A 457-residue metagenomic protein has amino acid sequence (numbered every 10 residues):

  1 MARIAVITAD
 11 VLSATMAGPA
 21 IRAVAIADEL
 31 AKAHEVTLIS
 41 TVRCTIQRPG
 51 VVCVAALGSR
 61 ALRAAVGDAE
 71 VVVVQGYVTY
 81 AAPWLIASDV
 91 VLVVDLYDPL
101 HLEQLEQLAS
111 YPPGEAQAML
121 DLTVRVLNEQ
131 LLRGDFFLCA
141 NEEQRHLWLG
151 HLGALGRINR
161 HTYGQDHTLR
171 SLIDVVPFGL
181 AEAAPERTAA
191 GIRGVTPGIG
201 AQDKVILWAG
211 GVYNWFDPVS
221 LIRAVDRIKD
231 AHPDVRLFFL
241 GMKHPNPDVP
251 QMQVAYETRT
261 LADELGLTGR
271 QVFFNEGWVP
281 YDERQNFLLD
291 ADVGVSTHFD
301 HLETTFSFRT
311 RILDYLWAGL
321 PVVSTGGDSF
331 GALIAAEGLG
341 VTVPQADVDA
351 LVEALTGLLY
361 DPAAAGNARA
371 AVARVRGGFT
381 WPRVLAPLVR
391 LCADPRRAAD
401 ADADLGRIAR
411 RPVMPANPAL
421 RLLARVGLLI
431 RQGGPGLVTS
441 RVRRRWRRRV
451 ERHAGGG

Functional and structural regions predicted by a protein language model:
M1-T45, G67, R227-D230, V438-T439 (+1 more regions): N-terminal subdomain of nucleotide-sugar transferases
A5-T8, L180-A184, G191-F216, L221-V225 (+2 more regions): Conserved donor-binding/catalytic core segment of Leloir-type glycosyltransferases
V94-R125, R145-H151, L169, A183 (+1 more regions): Acceptor-binding helix/loop patch of EC 2.4 sugar-transfer enzymes, predominantly nucleotide-sugar-dependent
E129-T196, A201: Donor nucleotide-sugar binding/catalytic pocket of nucleotide-sugar-dependent glycosyltransferases
T168-L169, R376-G378, P382-G457: C-terminal amphipathic helix plus adjacent low-complexity, charged tail appended to glycosyltransferase catalytic
G241, P250-N286: Nucleotide-activated donor-binding/catalytic signature segment of Leloir-type glycosyltransferases, i.e., the conserved
V293-S296, D314-S324: Short hydrophobic beta-strand element within catalytic cores of glycosyltransferases and related nucleotide-activated
G331-T356: Change "using UDP/GDP/dTDP sugars" to "using nucleotide sugars
